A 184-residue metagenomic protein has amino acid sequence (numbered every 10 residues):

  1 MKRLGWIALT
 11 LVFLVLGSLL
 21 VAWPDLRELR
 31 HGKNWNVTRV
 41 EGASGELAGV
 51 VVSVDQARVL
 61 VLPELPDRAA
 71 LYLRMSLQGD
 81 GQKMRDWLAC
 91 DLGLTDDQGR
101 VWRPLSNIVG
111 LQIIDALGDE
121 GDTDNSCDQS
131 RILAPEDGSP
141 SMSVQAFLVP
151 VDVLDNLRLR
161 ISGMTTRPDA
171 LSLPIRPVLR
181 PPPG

Functional and structural regions predicted by a protein language model:
K2-R39, D97, S126-G184: Surface-exposed edge beta-strand/loop patches
G5-L11, E28-K33, L47-G49, V59-L60 (+2 more regions): Short low-complexity stretches enriched in small and charged residues
H31-R68: Low-complexity, acidic Ser/Thr/Pro/Gly-rich terminal tails and inter-domain linkers that flank the onset of structured
V50, C90, D155-L157: Short beta-strand/loop motifs in extracellular/secreted proteins, especially within beta-sandwich accessory domains
E64-P66, Q78-P140, P168-S172, L179-G184: The feature marks short-to-medium sequence segments in extracytoplasmic or secretory-pathway proteins
A69-L73, S141: Short, solvent-exposed loop/turn segments enriched in Ser/Thr/Gly
R74-Q78, A146: Short edge beta-strand/loop segments characteristic of extracellular beta-sandwich folds
